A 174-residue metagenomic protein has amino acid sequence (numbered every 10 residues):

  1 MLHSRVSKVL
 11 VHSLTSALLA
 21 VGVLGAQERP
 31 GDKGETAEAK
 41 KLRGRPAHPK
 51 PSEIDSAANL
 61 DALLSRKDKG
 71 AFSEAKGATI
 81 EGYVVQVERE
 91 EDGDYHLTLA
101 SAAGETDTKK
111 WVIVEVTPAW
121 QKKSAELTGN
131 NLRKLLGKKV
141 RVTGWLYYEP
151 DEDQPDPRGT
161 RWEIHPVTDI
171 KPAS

Functional and structural regions predicted by a protein language model:
M1-S7: N-terminal secretory signal peptides that target proteins for export/translocation
L10-V11, W162: Short, functionally important structural connectors and interaction interfaces within domains
H12-G22: Bacterial N-terminal signal peptides
Q27-S174: OB-fold and OB-like single-stranded nucleic-acid-recognition modules and their adjacent interaction interfaces
